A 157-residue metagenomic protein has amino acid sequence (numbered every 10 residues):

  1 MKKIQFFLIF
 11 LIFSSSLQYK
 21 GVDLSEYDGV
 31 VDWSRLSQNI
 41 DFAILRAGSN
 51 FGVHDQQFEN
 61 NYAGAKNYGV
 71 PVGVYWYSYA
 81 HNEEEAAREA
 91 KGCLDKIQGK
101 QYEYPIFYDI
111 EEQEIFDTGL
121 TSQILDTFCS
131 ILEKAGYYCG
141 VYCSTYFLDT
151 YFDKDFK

Functional and structural regions predicted by a protein language model:
M1-K2, D95: Generic cytosolic/nucleocytoplasmic N-terminal low-complexity/intrinsically disordered segments
K2-K3, R46: Basic side chains
K3-S16: Cleavable N-terminal signal peptides of Sec/SRP-targeted secreted and luminal proteins
L17-Y138: Substrate-binding cleft of extracellular glycoside hydrolase catalytic domains
E114-F116, F147-T150: Short, solvent-exposed loop/turn segments at secondary-structure junctions
G136-D149: Aromatic-lined carbohydrate-recognition surfaces of secreted/lumenal glycan-active proteins
D149-K157: Substrate-binding cleft/loops of secretory-pathway carbohydrate-active enzymes
